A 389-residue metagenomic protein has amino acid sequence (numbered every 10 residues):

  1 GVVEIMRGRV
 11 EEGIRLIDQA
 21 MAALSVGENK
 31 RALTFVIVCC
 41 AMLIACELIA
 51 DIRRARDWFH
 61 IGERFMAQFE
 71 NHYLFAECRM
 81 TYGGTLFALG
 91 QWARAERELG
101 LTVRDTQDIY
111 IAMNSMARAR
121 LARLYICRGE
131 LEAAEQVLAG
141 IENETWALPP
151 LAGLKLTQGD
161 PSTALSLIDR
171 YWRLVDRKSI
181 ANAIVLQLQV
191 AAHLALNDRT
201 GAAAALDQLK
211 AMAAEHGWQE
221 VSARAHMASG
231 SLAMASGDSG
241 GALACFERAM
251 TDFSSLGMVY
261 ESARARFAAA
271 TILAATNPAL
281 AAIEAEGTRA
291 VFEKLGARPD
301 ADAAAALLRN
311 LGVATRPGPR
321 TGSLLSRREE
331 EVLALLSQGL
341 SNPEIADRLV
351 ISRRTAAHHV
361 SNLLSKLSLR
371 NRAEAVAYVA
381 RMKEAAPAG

Functional and structural regions predicted by a protein language model:
G1-R9, L33-D51, L74-G90, M113-R128 (+5 more regions): Tandem amphipathic alpha-helical repeat scaffolds
V10, I52, H72, W92 (+7 more regions): TPR-repeat structural position
D18-N29, H60-N71, G100-Q107, E135-N143 (+4 more regions): Amphipathic alpha-helical segments of tetratricopeptide repeats
R56-A67, N71-E135, A139: Acidic, glycine-rich loop-and-beta core segments that form the ion-binding/anion-interacting portion of active sites
G201-R264, A268, L311-G322: Generic long, charged, amphipathic alpha-helical segments
A235, A244, A306-R309, T315-S361 (+2 more regions): Helix-turn-helix DNA-binding segment
